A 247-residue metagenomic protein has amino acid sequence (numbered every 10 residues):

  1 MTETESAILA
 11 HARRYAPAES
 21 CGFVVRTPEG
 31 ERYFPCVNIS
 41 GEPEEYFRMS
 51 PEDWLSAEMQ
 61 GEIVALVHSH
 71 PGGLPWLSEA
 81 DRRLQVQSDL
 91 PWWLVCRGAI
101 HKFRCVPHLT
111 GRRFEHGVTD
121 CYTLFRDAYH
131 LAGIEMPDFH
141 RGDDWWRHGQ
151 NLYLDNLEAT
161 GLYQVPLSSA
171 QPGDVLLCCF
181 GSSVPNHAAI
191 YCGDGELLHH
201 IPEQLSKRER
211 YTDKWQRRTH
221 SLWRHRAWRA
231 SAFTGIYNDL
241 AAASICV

Functional and structural regions predicted by a protein language model:
M1-A65, P71-R104: Conserved beta-strand-loop surface patch within small alpha/beta domains used for substrate/adaptor or ligand engagement
E58-L74, H199, L205-S206, R210-S221: Extended, compositionally biased flexible segments
T110-E115: Second-shell loop/turn segments in exported
H116-A132: Active-site nucleophilic cysteine motif
M136-R141: Surface-exposed patches in mature extracellular/periplasmic domains of secreted proteins
G142-S206, Y211-T212: ...with weaker cross-activation on analogous glycine-rich loops/strands in unrelated enzymes
E209-V247: Glycine- and charge-enriched low-complexity intrinsically disordered segments
